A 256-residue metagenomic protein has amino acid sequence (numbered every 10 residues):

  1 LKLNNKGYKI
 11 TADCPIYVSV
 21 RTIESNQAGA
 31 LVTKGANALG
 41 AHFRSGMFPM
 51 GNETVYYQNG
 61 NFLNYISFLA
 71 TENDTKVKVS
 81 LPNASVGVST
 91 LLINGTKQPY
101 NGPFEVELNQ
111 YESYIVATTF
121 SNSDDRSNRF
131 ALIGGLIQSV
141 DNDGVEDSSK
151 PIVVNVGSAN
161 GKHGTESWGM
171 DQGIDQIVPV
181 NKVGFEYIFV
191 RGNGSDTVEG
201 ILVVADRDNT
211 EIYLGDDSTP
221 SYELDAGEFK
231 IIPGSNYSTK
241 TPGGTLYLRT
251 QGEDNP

Functional and structural regions predicted by a protein language model:
L1-P256: Intrinsically disordered, low-complexity linker/terminal regions across diverse proteins
